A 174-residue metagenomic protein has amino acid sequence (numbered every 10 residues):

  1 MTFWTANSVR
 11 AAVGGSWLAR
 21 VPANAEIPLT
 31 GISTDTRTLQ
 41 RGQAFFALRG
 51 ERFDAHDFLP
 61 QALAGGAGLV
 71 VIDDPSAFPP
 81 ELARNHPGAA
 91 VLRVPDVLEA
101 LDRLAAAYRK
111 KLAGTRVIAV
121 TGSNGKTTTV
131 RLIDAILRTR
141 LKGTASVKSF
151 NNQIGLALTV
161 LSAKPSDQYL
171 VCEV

Functional and structural regions predicted by a protein language model:
M1-R103, A107: N-terminal leader/targeting and accessory segments in enzymes
L98-V174: Phosphate-binding loop of NTP-binding sites
